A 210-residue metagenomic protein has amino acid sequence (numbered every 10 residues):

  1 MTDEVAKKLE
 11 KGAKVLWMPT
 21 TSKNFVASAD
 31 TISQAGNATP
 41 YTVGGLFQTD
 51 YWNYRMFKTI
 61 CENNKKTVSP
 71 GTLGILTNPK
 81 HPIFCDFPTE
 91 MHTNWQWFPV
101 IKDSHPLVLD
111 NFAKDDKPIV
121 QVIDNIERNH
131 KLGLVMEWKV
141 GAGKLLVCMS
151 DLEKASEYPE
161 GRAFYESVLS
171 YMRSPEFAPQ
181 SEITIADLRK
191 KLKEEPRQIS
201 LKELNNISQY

Functional and structural regions predicted by a protein language model:
M1-R55, K139-M149, V168-Y171: Short alpha-beta junction capping motif
K23-N24, T42-E160, E176-Y210: Catalytic beta-strand/loop cores that center a nucleophilic Ser/Cys/Thr and support acyl-enzyme chemistry
E160-R173: Short amphipathic C-terminal alpha-helix that caps PH/PH-like domains
